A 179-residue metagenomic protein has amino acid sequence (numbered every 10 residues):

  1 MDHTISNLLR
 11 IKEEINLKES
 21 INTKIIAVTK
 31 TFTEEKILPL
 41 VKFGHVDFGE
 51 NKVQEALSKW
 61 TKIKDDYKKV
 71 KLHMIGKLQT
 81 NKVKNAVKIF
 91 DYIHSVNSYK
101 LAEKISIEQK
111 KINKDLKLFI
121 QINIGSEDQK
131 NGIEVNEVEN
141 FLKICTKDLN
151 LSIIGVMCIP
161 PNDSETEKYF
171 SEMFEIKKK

Functional and structural regions predicted by a protein language model:
M1-K177: Conserved alpha/beta-domain cores
